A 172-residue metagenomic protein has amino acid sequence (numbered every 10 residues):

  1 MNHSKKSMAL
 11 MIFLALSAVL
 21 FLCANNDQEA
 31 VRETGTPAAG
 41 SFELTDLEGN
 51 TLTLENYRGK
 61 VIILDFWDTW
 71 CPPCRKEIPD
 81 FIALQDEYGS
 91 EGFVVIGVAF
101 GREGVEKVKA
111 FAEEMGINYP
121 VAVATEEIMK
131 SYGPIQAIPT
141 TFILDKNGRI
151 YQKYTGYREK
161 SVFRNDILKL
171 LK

Functional and structural regions predicted by a protein language model:
N2-M11: Bacterial N-terminal signal peptides that target proteins for export
M11-V19: Bacterial N-terminal signal peptides
F21-C23: C-terminal motif of bacterial Sec signal peptides marking the signal peptidase cleavage site
N25-E55: N-terminal "domain-start" segment that seeds a small globular fold
R58, F66-A83: Conserved redox-active cysteine motifs that mediate thiol-disulfide chemistry, especially di-cysteine Cys-X(1-2)-Cys
V61-I62, F93, P139: Alpha/beta-hydrolase fold active-site loops
R75-M115, A124-S131: Structural microenvironment flanking redox-active thiols in thiol-disulfide oxidoreductases
A110-I117, V123-L168: Thiol/disulfide oxidoreductase modules built on the thioredoxin-like
